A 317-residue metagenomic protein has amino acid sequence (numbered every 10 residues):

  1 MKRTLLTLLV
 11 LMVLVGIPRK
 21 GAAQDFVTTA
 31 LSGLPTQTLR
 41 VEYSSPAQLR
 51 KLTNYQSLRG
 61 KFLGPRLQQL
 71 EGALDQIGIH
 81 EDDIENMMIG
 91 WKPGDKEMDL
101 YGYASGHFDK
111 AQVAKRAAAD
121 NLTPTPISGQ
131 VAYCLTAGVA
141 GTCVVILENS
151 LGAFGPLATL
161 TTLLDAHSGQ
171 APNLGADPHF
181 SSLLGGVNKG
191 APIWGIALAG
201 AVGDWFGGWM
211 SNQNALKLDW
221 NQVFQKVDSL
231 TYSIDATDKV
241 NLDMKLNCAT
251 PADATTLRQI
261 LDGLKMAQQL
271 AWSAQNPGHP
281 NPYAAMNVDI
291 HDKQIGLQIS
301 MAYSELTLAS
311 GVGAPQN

Functional and structural regions predicted by a protein language model:
M1-K2: N-terminal secretory signal peptides that target proteins for export/translocation
T7-G16: Bacterial N-terminal signal peptides
I17-A23: Sec/Tat signal peptide C-region and signal peptidase I cleavage site
A23-A140, S181-Q222, Q259-N287, G296 (+2 more regions): Structural boundary/hinge residues at secondary-structure and domain interfaces
E42, T136-S168, K239, N287-E305: A short, solvent-exposed beta-edge/loop patch
H107-K110, T237, A249-A252, H291-D292: A short, structured loop/turn motif at beta-sheet edges
T142-F206: A conserved glycine-rich beta-strand in the N-terminal activation segment of trypsin-fold
G200-R258: A contiguous, surface-oriented mixed alpha/beta subdomain in the mid-to-C-terminal portion of proteins that forms
